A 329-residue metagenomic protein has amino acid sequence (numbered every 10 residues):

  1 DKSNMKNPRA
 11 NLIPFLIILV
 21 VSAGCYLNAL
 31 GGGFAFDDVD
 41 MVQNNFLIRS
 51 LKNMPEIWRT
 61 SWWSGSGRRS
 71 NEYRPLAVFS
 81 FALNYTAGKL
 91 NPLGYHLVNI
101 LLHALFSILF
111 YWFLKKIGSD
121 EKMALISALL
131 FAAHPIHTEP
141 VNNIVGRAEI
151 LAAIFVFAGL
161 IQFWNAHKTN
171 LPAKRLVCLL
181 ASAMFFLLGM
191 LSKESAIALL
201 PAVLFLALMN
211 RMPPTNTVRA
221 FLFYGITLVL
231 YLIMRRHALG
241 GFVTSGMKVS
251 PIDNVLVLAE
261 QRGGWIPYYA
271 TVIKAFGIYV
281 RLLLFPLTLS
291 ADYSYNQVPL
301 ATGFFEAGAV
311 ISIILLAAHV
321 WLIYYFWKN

Functional and structural regions predicted by a protein language model:
D1-N329: Polytopic membrane enzymes that build or remodel cell-surface glycoconjugates and lipids
